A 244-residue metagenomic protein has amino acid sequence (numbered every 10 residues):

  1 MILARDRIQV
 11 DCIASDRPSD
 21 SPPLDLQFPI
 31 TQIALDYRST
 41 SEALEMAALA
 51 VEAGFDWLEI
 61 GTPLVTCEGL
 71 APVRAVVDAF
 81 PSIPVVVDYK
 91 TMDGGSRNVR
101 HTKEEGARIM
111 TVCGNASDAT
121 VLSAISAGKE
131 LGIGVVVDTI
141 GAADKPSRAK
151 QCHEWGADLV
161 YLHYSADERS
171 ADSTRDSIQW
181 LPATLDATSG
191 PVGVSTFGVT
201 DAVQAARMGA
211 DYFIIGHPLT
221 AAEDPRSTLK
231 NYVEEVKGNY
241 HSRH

Functional and structural regions predicted by a protein language model:
I2-V87, T91-G95, C152, T228: Conserved N-terminal beta1-alpha1 strand-loop-helix module at the mouth
P29-L35, L58-I60, V85-Y89, M110-V112 (+4 more regions): Hydrophobic faces of well-ordered beta-strands that scaffold small-molecule active sites in alpha/beta enzyme cores
M46, G94-E105, A143-W155, P191-I215: Catalytic cores of alpha/beta
F55-P72, Y164-D172, H217-E223: Glycine-rich, proline-tolerant flexible connector loops at the mouths of alpha/beta enzymes
E59, R148-P182, G190, S195: Glycine/Thr-rich beta-alpha phosphate-binding loop at enzyme active sites
T66-K90, S123-G141, S173-V199, K230-H244: Alpha-helix-loop-beta-strand connector modules within alpha/beta enzyme cores
N98-P146: Hydrophobic, well-structured mid-protein blocks that either form specific transmembrane helices
A107-A119, V160-S170, M208-Y232: Glycine-rich phosphate-binding active-site loops on the catalytic face of alpha/beta enzymes
